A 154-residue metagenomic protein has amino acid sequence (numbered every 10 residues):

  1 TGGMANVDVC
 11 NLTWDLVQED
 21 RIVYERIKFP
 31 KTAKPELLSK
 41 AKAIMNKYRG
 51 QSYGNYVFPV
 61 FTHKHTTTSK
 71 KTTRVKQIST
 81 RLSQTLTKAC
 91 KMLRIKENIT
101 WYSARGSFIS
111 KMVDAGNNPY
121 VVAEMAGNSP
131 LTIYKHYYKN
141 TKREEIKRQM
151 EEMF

Functional and structural regions predicted by a protein language model:
T1-N11, A115-N117, A126-N128: A short, glycine-centered helix-capping/turn motif at helix boundaries that positions DNA-contacting or catalytic
M4-N6, C10-K47, H63: Conserved tyrosine-mediated DNA breakage-rejoining catalytic core shared by Y-recombinases
A5-N6, I109, I133: Extended, hydrophobic alpha-helical segments in both membrane/secreted and soluble proteins
D15-V23, K96-E97, N117-H136: Short, polar N-cap/turn motifs at the start of nucleic acid-interacting alpha helices
R26-P30, K64, A126-E151: Catalytic-site neighborhood detector that most strongly recognizes the C-terminal catalytic loop/helix of tyrosine
K34-E36, A43, K47-Y48, K139-F154: DNA/chromatin major-groove-contacting recognition/catalytic segments
L38-K96: Active-site/catalytic core of tyrosine-dependent DNA strand-transfer enzymes
Q51-Y53, S83-E124: Short, basic (Lys/Arg/His-rich) helix/loop patches that form interaction surfaces in the mid-to-C-terminal regions
